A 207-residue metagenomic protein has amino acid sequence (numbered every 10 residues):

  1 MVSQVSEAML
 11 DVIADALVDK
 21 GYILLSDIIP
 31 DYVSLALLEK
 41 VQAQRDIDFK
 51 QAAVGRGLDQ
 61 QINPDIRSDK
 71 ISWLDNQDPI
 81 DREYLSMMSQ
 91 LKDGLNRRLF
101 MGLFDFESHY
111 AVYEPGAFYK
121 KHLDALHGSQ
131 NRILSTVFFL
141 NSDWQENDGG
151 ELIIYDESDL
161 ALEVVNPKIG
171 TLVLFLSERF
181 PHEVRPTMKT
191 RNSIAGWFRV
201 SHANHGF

Functional and structural regions predicted by a protein language model:
V2-G94: Non-heme Fe(II)/2-oxoglutarate
K40, Q44-I47, R98, D143 (+1 more regions): Phosphate/oxyanion-binding loops and surfaces in catalytic or ligand/nucleic-acid-binding neighborhoods
D81, Y110-S129: Conserved short histidine dyad/triad with adjacent acidic residue
R97-L103, A125-Q130: Short, conserved, surface-exposed binding loops centered on an aromatic residue
M101-H109, D148: A short coil-to-beta-strand element that immediately follows conserved catalytic motifs
H109, S135-F139: Short, hydrophobic/aromatic-rich beta-strand segments within well-structured domains
H127, R132, N141-F207: Catalytic core of Fe(II)/2-oxoglutarate
